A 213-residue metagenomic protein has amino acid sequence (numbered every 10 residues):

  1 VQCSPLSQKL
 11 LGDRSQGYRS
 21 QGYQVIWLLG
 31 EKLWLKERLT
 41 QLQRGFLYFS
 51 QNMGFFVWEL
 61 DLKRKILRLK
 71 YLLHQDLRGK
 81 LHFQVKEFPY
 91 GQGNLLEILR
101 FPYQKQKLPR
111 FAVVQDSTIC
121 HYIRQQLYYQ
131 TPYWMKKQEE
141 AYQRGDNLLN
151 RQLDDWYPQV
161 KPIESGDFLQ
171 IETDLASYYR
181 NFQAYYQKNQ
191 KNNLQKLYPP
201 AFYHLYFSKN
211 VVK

Functional and structural regions predicted by a protein language model:
C3-E59: Catalytic cores of nucleic-acid endonucleases
L42-K213: Non-catalytic C-terminal interaction segments of nucleic acid-processing enzymes
